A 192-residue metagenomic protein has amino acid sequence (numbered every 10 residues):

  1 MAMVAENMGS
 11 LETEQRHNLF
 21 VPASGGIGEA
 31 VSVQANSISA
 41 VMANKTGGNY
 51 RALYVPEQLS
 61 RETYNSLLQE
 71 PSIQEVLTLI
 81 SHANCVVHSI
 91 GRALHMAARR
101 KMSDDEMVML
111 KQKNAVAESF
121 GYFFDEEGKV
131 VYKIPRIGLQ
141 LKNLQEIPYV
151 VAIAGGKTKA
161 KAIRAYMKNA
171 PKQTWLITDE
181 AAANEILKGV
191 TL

Functional and structural regions predicted by a protein language model:
A2-S37, V41: Active-site histidine-anchored catalytic micro-motif
G25-L192: Conserved phosphate- and dinucleotide-binding cores of soluble alpha/beta proteins, encompassing both enzyme active
